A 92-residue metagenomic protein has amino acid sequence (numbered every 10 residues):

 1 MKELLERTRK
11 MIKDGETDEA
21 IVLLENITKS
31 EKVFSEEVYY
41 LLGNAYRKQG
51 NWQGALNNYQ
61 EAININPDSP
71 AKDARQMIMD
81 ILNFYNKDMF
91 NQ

Functional and structural regions predicted by a protein language model:
E6, Y40-L41, A74: "A position-specific structural signal for the A-helix of alpha-solenoid helical repeats
S30-E31, N64-I65: Structural marker of alpha-solenoid helical repeat scaffolds
